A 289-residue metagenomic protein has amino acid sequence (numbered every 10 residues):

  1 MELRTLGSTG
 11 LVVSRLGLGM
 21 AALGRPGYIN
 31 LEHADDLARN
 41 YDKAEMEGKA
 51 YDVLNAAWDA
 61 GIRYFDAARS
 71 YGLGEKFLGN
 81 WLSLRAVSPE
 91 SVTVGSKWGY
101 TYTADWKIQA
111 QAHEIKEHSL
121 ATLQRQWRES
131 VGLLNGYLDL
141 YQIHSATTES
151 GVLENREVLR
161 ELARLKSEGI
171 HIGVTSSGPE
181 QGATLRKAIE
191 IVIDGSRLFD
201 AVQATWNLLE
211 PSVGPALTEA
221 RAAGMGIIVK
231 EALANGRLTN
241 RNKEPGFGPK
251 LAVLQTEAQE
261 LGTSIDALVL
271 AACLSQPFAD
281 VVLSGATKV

Functional and structural regions predicted by a protein language model:
M1-T93: N-terminal binding-site loop/beta-alpha segment at the start of enzyme catalytic domains that lines or forms
L6, L18, A57, F65 (+8 more regions): Conserved, mostly hydrophobic/aromatic
L11-L16, A60-Y64, V87-V92, N135-D139 (+4 more regions): Short, well-ordered coil/turn segments that N-cap beta-strands
G24-G48, I108-Q124, E149-S150, P179 (+1 more regions): Active-site mouth loops of central-metabolism enzymes
Y41-A57, K116-L134, E180-V192, I265-V269: Short, acidic/polar
E47, S145-V289: Beta/alpha (TIM)-barrel catalytic core signal, keyed to glycine-rich beta->alpha loops juxtaposed to Asp/Glu that bind
E90-T103: A short, structured active-site edge motif that brings together acidic residues
E129-G151: Active-site groove signature of glycoside hydrolases
